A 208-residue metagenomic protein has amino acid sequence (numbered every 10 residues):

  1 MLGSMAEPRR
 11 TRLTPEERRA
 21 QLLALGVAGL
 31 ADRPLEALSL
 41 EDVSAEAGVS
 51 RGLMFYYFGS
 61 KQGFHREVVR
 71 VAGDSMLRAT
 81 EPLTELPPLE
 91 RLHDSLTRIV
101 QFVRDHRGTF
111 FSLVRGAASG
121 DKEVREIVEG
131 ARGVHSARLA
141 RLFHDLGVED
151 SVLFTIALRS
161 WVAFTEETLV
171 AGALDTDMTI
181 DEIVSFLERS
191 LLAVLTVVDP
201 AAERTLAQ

Functional and structural regions predicted by a protein language model:
M1-E17, A201-Q208: N-terminal intrinsically disordered/low-complexity leader segments
A6-R10, A28, A37-S39, A47 (+3 more regions): Short glycine/proline-centered loop/turn elements that form peptide/ligand docking sites
R18, L22-L30, L53, A72 (+3 more regions): Short hydrophobic clusters on alpha-helical segments that form packing/core surfaces in small helical domains
Q21, G29-G63, E67: Helix-turn-helix
E67, E81-R107, D145, A157-W161 (+1 more regions): Hydrophobic alpha-helical connector segments
L77, K122-G147, V152-A163, D181-T196: Amphipathic alpha-helical packing segments from all-alpha helical-bundle domains
R104-A140, H144, V170, L174-D177: Short secondary-structure transition hinges
F111-V114, D181, E203-R204: Short, hydrophobic secondary-structure boundary micro-motifs
